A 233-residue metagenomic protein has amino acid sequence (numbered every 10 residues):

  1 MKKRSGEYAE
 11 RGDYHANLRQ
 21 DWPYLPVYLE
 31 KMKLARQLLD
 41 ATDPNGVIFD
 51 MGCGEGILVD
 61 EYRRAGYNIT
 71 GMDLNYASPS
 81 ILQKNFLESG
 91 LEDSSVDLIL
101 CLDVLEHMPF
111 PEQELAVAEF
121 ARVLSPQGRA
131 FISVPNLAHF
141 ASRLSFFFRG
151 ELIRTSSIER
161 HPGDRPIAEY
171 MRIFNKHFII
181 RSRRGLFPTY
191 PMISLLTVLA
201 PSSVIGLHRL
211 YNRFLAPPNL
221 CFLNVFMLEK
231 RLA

Functional and structural regions predicted by a protein language model:
M1-S94, L98-L100, E114-V117, L186 (+2 more regions): Conserved N-terminal segment of class I S-adenosyl-L-methionine
Y8-E30, I57, E61, F110-S125 (+1 more regions): S-adenosyl-L-methionine-dependent methyltransferase catalytic module, highlighting the catalytic core
S78, G90-D93, M108-P109, A141 (+1 more regions): Activation segment
D103-H107: Short catalytic micro-motifs in class I SAM-dependent methyltransferases
